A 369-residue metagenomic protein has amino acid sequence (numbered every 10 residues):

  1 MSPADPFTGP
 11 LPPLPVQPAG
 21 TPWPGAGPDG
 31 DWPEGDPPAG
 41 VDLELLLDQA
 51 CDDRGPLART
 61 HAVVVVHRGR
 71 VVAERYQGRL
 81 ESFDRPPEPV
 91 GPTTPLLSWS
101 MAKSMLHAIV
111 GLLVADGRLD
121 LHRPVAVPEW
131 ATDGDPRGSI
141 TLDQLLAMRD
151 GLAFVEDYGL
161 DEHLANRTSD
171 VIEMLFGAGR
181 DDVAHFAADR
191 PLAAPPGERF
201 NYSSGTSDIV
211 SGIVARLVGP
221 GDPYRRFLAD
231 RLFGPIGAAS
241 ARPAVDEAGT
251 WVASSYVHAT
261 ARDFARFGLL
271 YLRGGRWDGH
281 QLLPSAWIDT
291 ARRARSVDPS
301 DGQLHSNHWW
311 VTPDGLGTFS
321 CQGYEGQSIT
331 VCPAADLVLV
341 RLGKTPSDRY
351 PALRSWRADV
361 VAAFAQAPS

Functional and structural regions predicted by a protein language model:
M1-E88, V114-L119, G151, G177 (+4 more regions): N-terminal leader/targeting segments and the immediately adjacent pre-domain N-terminus
S2-P6, T318, G323-S369: Structured C-terminal helix/loop/strand segments within mature extracytoplasmic catalytic/sensor domains
L45, Q49, V72-R75, R85 (+3 more regions): Short, charged, amphipathic alpha-helices and their helix-cap/turn boundaries
G69, P92-H122, L145, V210-V214 (+1 more regions): Active-site SXXK
L80-S100, R349-R357: A short, polar/charged loop-to-alpha-helix boundary motif
P92, L97, A115-D157, D189 (+2 more regions): Active-site helix/loop module of the DD-peptidase/beta-lactamase fold, centered on the serine-lysine SxxK catalytic
G205-V214, S255-R276, Q327-G343: Active-site-proximal alpha-helical segments within enzyme catalytic domains
A238-V245, I288-V338: Active-site Gly/Thr loop motif
